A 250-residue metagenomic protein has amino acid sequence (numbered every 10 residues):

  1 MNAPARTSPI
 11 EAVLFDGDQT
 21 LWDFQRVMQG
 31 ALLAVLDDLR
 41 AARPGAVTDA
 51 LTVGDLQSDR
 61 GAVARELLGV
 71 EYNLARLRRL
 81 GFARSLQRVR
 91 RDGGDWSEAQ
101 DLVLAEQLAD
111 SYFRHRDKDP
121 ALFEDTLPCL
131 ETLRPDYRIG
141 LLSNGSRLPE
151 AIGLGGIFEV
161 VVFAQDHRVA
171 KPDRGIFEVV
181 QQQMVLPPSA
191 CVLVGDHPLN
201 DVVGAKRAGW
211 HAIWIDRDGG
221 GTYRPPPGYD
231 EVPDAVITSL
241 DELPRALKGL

Functional and structural regions predicted by a protein language model:
M1-V13, Q25-R26, L127-L250: Asp-based, Mg2+/Mn2+-dependent phosphohydrolase catalytic module
R6-G17, L21-E124: N-terminal helical cap/lid subdomain that shapes the substrate entry/recognition surface in HAD-like hydrolases
